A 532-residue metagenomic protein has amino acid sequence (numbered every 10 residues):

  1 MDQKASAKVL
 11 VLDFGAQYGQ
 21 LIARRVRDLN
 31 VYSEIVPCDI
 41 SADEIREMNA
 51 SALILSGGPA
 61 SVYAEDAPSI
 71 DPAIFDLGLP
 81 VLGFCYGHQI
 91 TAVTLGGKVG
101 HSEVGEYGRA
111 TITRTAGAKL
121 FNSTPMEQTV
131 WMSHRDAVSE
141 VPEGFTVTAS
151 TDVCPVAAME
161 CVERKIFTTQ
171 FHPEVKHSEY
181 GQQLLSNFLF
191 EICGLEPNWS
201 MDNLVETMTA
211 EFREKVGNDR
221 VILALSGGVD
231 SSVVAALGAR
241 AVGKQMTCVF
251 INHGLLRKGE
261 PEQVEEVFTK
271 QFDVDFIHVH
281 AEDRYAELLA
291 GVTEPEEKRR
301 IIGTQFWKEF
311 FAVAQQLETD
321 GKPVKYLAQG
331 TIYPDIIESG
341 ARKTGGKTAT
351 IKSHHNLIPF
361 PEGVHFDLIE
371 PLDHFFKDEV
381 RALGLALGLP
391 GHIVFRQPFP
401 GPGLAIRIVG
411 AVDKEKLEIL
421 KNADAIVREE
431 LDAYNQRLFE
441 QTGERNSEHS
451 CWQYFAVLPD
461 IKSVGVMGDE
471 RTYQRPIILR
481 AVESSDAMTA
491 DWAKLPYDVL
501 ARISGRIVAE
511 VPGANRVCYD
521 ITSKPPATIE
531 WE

Functional and structural regions predicted by a protein language model:
M1-L55, P59-E65, S69-I70, F75-L77 (+2 more regions): RNA-binding accessory domains that recognize and position tRNA/RNA substrates
G83, G87, A92: Gly/Ala-rich beta-loop-alpha elbow adjacent to hydrolase catalytic centers
Q329-T331: Extended catalytic-interface subdomain
